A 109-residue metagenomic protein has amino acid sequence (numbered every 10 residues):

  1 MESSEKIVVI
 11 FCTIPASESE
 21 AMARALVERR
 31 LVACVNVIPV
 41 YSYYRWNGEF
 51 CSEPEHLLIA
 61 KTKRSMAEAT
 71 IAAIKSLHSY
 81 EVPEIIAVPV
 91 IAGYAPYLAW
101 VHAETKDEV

Functional and structural regions predicted by a protein language model:
M1-V109: Positively charged, small/polar-rich N-terminal and surface patches that mediate targeting and assembly and bind
